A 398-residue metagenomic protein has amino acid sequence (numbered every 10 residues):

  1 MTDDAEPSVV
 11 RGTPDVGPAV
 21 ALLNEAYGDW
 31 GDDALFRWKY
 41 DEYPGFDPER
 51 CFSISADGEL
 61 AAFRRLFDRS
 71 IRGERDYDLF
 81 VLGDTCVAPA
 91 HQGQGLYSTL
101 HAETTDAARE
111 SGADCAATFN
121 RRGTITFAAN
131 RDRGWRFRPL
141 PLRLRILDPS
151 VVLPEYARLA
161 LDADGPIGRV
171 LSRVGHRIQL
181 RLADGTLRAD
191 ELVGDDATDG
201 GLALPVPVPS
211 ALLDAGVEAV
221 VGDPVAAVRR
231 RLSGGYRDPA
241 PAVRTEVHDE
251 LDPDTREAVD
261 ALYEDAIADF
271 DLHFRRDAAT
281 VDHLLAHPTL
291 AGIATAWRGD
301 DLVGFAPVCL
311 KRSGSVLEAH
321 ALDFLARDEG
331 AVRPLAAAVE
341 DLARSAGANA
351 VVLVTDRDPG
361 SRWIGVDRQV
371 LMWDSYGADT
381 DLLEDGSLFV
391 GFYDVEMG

Functional and structural regions predicted by a protein language model:
M1-D68, R75-D76, F80-V81, P154-A211 (+3 more regions): Short amphipathic alpha-helix that is part of the acyltransferase structural core
R50-S55, G292-R298: Cytosolic beta-strand hydrophobic patch enriched in CBS
A61-A62, P139, G304: A structural microfeature
D76-P89, S315-R327: Conserved acetyl-CoA binding element of GNAT-fold acetyltransferases
V87, G93-A108, T118, G330-A343: Conserved acetyl-CoA-binding loop-helix of GNAT-fold acetyltransferases
A116-P239, L284, G292, P307-E329 (+2 more regions): Active-site/acyl-donor-binding loops of N-acyltransferases
F270-T295: Oxyanion-binding "anion nests"
